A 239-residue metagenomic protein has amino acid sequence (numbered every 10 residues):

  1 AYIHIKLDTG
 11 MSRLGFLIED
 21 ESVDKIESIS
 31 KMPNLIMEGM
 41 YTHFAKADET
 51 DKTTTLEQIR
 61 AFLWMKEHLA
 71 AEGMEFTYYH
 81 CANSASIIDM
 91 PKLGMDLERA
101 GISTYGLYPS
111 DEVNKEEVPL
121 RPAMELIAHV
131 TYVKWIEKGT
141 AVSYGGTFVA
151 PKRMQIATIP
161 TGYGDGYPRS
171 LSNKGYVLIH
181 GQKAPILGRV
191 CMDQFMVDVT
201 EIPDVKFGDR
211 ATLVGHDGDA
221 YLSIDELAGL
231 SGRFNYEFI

Functional and structural regions predicted by a protein language model:
A1-Y2, L7-H129, V133-E137: Active-site loop/helix belt of alpha/beta enzymes
W135-I239: C-terminal accessory subdomain/extension
